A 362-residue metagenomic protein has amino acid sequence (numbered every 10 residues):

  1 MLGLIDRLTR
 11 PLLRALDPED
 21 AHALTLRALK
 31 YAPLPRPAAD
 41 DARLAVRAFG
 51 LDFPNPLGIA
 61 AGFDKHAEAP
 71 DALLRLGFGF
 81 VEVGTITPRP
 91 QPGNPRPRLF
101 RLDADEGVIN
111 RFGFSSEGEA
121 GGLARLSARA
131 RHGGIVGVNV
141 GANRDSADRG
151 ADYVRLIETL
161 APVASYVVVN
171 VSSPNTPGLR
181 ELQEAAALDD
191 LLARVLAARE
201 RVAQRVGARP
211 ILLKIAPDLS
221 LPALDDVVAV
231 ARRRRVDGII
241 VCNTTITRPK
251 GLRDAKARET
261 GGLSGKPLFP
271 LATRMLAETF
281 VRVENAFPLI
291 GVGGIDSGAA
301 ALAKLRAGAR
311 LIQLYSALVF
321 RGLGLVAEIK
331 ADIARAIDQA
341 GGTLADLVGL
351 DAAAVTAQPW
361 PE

Functional and structural regions predicted by a protein language model:
G3-V46, N110-S115, A120: An N-cap/entry alpha-helix motif that binds or orients negatively charged groups
L26, K30-A32, P37-A39, P174-A187 (+1 more regions): Glycine/Thr-rich beta-alpha phosphate-binding loop at enzyme active sites
L51-G58, H132-V140, R201-L219, V281-G291: Short beta-strand/loop segments at the ligand-binding rim of alpha/beta enzyme cores
H66-L73, V154, L219-R233, V281-N285 (+1 more regions): Catalytic cores of alpha/beta
F80-Q91, V171-S173, G238-R248, A301-K330: Glycine-rich phosphate-binding active-site loops on the catalytic face of alpha/beta enzymes
G84-G133: A gly/proline- and charged-residue-enriched helix-loop-helix capping module
P90-E106, P249-G261, L318-G342: C-terminal helical cap(s) of enzyme catalytic domains, especially alpha/beta-barrels
A142-V154, E181, A187, L213-R233: Active-site glycine- and acidic-residue-rich loops that bind and position anionic ligands or nucleotide-like cofactors
